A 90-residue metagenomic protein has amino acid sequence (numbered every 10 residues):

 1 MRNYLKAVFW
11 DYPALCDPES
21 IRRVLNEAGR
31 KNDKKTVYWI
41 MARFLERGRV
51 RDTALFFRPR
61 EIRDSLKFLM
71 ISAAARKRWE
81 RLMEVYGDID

Functional and structural regions predicted by a protein language model:
M1-D90: Long, compositionally biased intrinsically disordered regulatory segments in eukaryotic proteins
